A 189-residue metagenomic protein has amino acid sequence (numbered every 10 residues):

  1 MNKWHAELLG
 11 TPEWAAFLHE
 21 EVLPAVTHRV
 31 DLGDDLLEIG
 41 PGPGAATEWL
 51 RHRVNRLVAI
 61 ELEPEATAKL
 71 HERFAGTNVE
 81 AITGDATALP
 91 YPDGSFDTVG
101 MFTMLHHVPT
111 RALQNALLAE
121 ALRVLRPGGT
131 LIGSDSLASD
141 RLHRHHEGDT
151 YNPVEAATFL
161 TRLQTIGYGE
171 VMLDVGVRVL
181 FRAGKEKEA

Functional and structural regions predicted by a protein language model:
M1-D31, S139: Conserved class I S-adenosyl-L-methionine
W14-A15, T130-R182: C-terminal alpha-helical "lid/dimerization" subdomain adjacent to the S-adenosyl-L-methionine
D35, G129-T130: Short glycine-centered segments of the SAM/dcSAM-binding site in methyltransferase folds
L37, G42-A88: Class I SAM-dependent methyltransferase SAM/SAH-binding core
G100: A conserved beta-strand element that flanks and buttresses the S-adenosyl-L-methionine
T103-H107: Short catalytic micro-motifs in class I SAM-dependent methyltransferases
N115-P127: A short glycine-rich, Lys/Arg-flanked "PGG" loop and its adjoining helix->strand segment in the class I
R182-A189: C-terminal lobe and adjacent flexible extensions of AdoMet/dcAdoMet transferase-like proteins
